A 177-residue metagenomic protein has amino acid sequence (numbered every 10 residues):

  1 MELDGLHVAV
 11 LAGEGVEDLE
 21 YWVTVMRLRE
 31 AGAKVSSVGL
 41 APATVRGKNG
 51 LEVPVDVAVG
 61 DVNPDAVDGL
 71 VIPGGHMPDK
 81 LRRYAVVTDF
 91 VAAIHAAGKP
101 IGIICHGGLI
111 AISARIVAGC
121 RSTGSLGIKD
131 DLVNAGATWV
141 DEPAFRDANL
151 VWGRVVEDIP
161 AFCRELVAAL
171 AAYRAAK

Functional and structural regions predicted by a protein language model:
M1-A97, I101, L109-G119, K129-K177: Extended, subdomain-level signal for the structured scaffold at the beginning of enzyme domains
C105: Catalytic nucleophile serine of serine hydrolases, specifically the conserved "nucleophile elbow" pentapeptide
